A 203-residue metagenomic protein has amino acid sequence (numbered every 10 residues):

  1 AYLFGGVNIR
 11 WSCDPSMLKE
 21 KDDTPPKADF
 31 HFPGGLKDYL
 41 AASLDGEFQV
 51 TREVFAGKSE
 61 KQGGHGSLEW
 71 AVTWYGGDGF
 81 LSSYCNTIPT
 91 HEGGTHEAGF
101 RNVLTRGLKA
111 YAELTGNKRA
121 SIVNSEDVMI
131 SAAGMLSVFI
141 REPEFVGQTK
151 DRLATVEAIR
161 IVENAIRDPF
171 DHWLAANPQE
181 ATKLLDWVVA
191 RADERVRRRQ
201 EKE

Functional and structural regions predicted by a protein language model:
A1-E203: GHKL-family ATPase ATP-binding module
